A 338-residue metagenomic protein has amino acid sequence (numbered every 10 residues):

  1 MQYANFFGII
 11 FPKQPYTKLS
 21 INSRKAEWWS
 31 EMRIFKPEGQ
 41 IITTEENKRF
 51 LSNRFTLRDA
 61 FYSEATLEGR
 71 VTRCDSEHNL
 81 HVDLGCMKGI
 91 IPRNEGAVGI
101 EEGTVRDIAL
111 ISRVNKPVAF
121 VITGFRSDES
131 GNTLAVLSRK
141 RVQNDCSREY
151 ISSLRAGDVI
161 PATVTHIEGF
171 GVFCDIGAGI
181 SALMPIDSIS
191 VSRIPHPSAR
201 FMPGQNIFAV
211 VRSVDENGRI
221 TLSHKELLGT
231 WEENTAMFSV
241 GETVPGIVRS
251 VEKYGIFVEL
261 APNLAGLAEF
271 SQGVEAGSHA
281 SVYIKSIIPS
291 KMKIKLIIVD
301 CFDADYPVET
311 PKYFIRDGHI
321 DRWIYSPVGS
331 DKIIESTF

Functional and structural regions predicted by a protein language model:
N5-L84, V105-L134, P161, T165 (+4 more regions): OB-fold/S1-family RNA-binding modules
I41-T66, E101-L110, S138-A156, P195-S198 (+3 more regions): Short boundary/loop segments of OB/S1/cold-shock single-stranded nucleic-acid-binding domains
H81-G85, I90-N94, A135-K140, F173-G177 (+5 more regions): Short, acidic/hydrophobic/Gly-rich beta-strand patch recurrent on exposed beta strands that often constitutes part
K88-A109, S181-A199, L264-E275: Beta-strand/loop nucleic-acid-binding surfaces
G124, G131-T133, S138-C146, S190: Glycine- and small hydrophobic-enriched segments that form the cores of compact globular domains
Q143-L228: Solenoidal tandem-repeat scaffolds enriched in leucines and small polar residues
E252, A261-L264: Extended serine/threonine-enriched, polar tracts that run as long, contiguous segments within proteins
